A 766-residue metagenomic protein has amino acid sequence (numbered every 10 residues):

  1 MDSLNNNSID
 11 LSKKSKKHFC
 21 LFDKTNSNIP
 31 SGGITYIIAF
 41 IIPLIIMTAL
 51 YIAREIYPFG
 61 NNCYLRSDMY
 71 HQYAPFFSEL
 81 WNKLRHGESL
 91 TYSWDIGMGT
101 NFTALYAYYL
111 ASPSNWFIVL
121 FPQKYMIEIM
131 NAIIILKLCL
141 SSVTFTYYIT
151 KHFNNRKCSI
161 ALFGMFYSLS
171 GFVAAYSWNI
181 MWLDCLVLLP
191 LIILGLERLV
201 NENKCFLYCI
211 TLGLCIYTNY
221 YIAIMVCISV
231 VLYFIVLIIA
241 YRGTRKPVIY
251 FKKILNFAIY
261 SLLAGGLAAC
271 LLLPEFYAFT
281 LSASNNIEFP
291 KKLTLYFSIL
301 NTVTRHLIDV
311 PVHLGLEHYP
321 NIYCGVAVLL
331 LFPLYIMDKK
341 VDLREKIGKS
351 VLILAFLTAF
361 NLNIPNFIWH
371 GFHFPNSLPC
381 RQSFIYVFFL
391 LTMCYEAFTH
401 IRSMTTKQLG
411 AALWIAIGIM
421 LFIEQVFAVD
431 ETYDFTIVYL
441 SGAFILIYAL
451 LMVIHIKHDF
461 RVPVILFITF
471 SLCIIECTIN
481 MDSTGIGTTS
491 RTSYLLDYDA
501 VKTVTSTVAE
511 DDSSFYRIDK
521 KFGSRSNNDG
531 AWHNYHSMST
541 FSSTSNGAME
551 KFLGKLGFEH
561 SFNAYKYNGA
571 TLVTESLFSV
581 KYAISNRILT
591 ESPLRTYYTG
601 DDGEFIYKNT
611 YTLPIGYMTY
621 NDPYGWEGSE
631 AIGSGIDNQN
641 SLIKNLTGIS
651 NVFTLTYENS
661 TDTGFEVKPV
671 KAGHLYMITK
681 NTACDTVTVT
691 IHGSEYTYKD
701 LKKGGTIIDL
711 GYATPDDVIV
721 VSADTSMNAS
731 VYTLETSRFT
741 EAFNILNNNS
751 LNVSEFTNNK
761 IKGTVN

Functional and structural regions predicted by a protein language model:
M1-I56, K252, N256, I454 (+1 more regions): Start-transfer (signal-anchor) and selected internal transmembrane alpha helices of multi-pass inner/ER membrane
P43-M47, I134-H152, R156-R242, K253-L281 (+2 more regions): Membrane-embedded helix bundles of polyisoprenyl
I45-F145, M165-V187, L272, F279-S284 (+4 more regions): Membrane-interface coil-to-helix junctions
S67-L80, P113, K253-N256, Y260-K339 (+7 more regions): Periplasmic/ER-lumenal interhelical loops and adjacent helix-loop junctions in multi-pass membrane proteins
T103-A107, E128-C139, S159, F166-I193 (+6 more regions): Membrane-interface micro-motifs in multi-pass membrane enzymes
S141-I149, L188-V200, I228-V236, L329-I336 (+3 more regions): Transmembrane alpha-helical segments
N203, I222, I347-T358, L362-F367 (+1 more regions): Contiguous transmembrane helix-bundle modules in multi-pass membrane proteins
F435, V462-N766: Soluble catalytic regions of membrane-associated enzymes that act on cell-envelope and secretory-pathway components
